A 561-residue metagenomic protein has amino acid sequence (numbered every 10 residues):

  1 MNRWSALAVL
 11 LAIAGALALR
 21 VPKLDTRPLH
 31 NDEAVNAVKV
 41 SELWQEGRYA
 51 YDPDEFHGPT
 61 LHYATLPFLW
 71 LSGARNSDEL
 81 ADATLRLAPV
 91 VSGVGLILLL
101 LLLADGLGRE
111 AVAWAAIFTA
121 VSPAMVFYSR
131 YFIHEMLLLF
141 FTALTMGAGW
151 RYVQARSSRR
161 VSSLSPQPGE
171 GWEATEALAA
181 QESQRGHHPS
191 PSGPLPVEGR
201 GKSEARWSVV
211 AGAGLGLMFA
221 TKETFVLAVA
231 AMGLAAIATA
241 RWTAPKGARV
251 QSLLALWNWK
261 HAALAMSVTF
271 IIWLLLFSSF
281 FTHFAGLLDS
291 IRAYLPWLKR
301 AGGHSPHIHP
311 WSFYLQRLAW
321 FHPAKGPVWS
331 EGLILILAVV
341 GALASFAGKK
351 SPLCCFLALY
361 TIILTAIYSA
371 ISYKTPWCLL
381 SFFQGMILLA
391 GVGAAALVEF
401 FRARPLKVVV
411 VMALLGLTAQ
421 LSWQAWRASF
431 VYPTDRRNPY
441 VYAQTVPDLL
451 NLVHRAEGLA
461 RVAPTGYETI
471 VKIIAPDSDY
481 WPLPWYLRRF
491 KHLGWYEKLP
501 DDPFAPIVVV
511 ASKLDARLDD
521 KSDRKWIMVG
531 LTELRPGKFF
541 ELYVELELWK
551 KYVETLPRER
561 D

Functional and structural regions predicted by a protein language model:
M1-R159, G171-Q184, V197, K202-R404 (+2 more regions): Membrane-integral, polyisoprenol-dependent glycosyltransferases of the GT-C/oligosaccharyltransferase superfamily
Y63, P482-W485, R517: Phosphate- and divalent-cation-binding pockets in alpha/beta enzyme and binding domains that engage nucleotide-derived
M125, L364-T365, D479, L499-P500 (+1 more regions): Solvent-exposed loop/turn segments at secondary-structure junctions within structured extracellular/periplasmic domains
H187-H188: Intrinsic-disorder-associated, low-complexity terminal segments enriched in Asp/Asn/His/Tyr and depleted of Lys/Arg
K407-L487, K538-D561: Membrane-proximal, lumen/periplasm-facing interface regions of secretory-pathway glyco- and lipid-modifying enzymes
R488-W495, K521-W526: Structural alpha-beta junctions
L493-A505: Short acidic low-complexity segments
P503-D561: Aromatic/acidic, Gly/Pro-rich catalytic loop(s) in extracytoplasmic/lumenal soluble domains of multi-pass membrane
